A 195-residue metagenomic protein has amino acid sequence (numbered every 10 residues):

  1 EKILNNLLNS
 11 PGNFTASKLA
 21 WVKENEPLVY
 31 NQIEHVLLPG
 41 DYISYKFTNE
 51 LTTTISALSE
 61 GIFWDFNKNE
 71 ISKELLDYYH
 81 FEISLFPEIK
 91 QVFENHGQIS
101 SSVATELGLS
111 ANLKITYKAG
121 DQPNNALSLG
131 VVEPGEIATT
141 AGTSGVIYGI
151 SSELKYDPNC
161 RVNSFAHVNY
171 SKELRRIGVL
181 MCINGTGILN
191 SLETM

Functional and structural regions predicted by a protein language model:
K2-N9, F14-T52, A57, I62-K73 (+2 more regions): Active-site core segments that coordinate phosphate-bearing ligands/cofactors across diverse enzyme families
Y79-E94: A conserved helix-loop-beta module that forms one wall/lid of the active-site cleft in ATP-utilizing catalytic domains
G97-I99: Short acidic/His/Gly/Ser-rich catalytic and metal-binding motifs that mark active-site loops of diverse hydrolases
